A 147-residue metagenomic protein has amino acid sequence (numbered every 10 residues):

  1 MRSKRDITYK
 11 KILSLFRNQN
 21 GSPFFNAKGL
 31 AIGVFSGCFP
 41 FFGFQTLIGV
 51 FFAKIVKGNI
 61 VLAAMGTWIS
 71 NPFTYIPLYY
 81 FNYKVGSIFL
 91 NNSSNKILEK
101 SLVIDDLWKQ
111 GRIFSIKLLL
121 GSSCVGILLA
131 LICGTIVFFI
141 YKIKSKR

Functional and structural regions predicted by a protein language model:
K11-S14, N18-S36: Small-residue-enriched transmembrane helix starts and helix-helix packing motifs in multi-pass inner-membrane proteins
L15-F24, A53-V56, L107-G111: Helix-boundary and loop/linker segments of multi-pass membrane transporters
A31, F35, M65-I69, L120 (+1 more regions): Hydrophobic residues within alpha-helical transmembrane segments of multi-pass solute transporters/permease subunits
F39-F52, V56-Y80: Transmembrane helix boundary and interhelical junction motifs in multipass membrane proteins
I76-V103: Juxtamembrane non-transmembrane "cap" segments at the membrane-aqueous interface of multi-pass membrane proteins
G86-S94, I136, I140-S145: Membrane-interfacial segments
L120-K142: Transmembrane alpha-helical segments in integral membrane proteins
